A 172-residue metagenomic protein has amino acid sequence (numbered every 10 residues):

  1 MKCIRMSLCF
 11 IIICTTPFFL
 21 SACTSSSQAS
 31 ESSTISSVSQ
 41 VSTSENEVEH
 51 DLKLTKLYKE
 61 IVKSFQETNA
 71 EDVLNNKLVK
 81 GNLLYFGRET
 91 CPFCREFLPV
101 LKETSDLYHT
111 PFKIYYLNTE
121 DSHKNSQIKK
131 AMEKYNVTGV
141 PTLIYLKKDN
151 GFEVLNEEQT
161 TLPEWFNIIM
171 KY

Functional and structural regions predicted by a protein language model:
M1-F10: Bacterial N-terminal signal peptides that target proteins for export
F18-A22: C-terminal motif of bacterial Sec signal peptides marking the signal peptidase cleavage site
T24-G81, M170-Y172: N-terminal leader/targeting and pre-domain segments
S64-T68, F86, T110-Q127: Thiol-based oxidoreductase modules, predominantly thioredoxin-like and allied folds used for disulfide exchange
N69-K113: Local sequence-structure signature of Cys/Sec-based thiol-disulfide redox active-site neighborhoods
E89-F93, T119-S122, N150-F152: Solvent-exposed loop/turn segments at secondary-structure junctions within structured extracellular/periplasmic domains
F93, F97-V100, I128, T161 (+1 more regions): Stable alpha-helical elements in mature extracytoplasmic
T138-Y172: Non-catalytic, surface beta->alpha helical segment in thiol-disulfide oxidoreductase systems
